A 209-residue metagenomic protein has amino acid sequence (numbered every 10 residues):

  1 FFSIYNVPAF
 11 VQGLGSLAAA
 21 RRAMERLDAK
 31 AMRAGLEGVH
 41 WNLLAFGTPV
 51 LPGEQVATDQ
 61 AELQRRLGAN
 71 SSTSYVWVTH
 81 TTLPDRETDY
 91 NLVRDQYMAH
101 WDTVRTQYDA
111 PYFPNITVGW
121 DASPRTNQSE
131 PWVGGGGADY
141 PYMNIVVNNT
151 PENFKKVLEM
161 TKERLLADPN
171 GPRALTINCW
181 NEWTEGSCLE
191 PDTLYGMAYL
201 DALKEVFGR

Functional and structural regions predicted by a protein language model:
F1-R209: Glycan-processing catalytic domains of CAZymes
